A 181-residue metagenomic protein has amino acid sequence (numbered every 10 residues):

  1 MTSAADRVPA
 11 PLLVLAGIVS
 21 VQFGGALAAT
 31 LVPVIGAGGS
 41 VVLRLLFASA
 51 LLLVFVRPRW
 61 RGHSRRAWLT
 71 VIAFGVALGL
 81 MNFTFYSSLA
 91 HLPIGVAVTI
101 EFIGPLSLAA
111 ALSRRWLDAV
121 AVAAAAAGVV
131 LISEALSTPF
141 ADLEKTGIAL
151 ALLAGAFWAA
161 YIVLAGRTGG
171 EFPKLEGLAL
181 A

Functional and structural regions predicted by a protein language model:
M1-G17, S49-A73, R114-V120, P139-L143 (+1 more regions): Membrane-interface interhelical linkers
M1-G39, V76, L80-T84, A127 (+1 more regions): Glycine-/small-residue-enriched transmembrane alpha-helix faces in small-molecule transporters and effluxers
A10, V14, V32-L80, S107-L108 (+2 more regions): Transmembrane alpha-helices of multi-pass small-molecule transport proteins
A16, L43, F74, I100 (+4 more regions): Hydrophobic core positions of alpha-helical segments in small-molecule transporters and transporter systems
G36-A37, P93, P173-K174: A helix-boundary/kink motif common to multi-pass secondary transporters, especially Major Facilitator Superfamily
G39-A50, L78, Y86-W116, A154: Specific alpha-helical transmembrane segments that line the substrate/conduction pathway and gating interfaces
L43, A97-I100, L164-A181: Helix-helix packing/entry segments at the starts of transmembrane helices
A73, I103, L117-L136: Hydrophobic transmembrane alpha-helices of multi-pass small-molecule transport proteins
